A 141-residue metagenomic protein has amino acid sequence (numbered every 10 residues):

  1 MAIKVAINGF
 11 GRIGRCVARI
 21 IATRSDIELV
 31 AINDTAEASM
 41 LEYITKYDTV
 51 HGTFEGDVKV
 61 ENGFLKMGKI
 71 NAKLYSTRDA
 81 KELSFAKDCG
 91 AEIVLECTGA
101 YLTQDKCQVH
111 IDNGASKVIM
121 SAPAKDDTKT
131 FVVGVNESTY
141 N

Functional and structural regions predicted by a protein language model:
M1-N141: N-terminal Rossmann-like NAD(P) cofactor-binding subdomain of oxidoreductases, focused on the glycine-rich
